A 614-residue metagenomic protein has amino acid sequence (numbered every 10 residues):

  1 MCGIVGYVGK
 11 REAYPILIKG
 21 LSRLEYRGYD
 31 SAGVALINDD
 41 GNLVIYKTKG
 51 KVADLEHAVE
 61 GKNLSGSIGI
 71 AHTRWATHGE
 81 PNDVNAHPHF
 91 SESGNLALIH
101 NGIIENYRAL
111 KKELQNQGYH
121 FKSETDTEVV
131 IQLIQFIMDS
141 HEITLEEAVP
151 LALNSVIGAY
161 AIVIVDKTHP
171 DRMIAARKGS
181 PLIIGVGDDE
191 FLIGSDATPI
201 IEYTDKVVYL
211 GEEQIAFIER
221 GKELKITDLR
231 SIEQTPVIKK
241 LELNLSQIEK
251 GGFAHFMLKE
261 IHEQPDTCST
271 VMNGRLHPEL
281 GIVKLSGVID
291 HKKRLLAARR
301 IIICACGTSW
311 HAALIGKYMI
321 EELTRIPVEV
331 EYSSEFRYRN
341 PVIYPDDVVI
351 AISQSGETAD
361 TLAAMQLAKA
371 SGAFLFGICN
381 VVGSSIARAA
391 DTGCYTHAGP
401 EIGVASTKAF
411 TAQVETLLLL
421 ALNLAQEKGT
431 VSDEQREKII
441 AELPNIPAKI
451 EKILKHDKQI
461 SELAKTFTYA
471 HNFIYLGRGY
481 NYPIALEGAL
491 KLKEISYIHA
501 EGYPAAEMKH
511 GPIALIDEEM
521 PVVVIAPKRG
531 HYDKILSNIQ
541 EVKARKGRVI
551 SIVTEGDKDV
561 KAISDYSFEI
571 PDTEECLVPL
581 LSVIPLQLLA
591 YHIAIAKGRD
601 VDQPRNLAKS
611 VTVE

Functional and structural regions predicted by a protein language model:
M1-K250, A254, S269-R300, Y338 (+4 more regions): Conserved short alpha-helical segments that host acidic/polar catalytic motifs at enzyme active sites
S67, A71-V84, P278-K292, G316-I352 (+2 more regions): Glycine-rich oxoanion-binding loops at beta->alpha junctions
P88-F90, V165, I174-A175, V207-V208 (+13 more regions): Replace "in large, NTP-powered and nucleic-acid-processing enzymes" with "in large, NTP-powered factors and other
M173, I183-V208, S334-A368, E507-K543 (+2 more regions): Glycine-rich, anion-gripping cofactor-binding loops and their flanking helix/strand elements in enzyme active sites
M257, R548, K561-I563, T573-E614: Generic C-terminus detector
Q264-I302, T392-P521, A594-E614: Active-site phosphate/pyrophosphate-binding segments
L296-N445, P527-F568, L589: Glycine-rich phosphate-binding loops that contact phosphosugars or nucleotide phosphates
